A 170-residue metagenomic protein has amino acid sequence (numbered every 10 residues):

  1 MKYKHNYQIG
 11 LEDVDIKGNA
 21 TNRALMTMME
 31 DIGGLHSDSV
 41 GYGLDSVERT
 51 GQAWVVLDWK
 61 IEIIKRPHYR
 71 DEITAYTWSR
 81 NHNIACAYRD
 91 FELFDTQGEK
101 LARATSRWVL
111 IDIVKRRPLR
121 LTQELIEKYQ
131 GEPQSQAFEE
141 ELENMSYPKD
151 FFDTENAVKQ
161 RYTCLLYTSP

Functional and structural regions predicted by a protein language model:
M1-E72: Hydrophobic, proline/glycine-rich low-complexity stretches
M1-H5, W54, E62-F152: HotDog/MaoC-like acyl-thioester-processing domains
A157-K159: Hydrophobic, aromatic-enriched interface-forming segments
Y167-P170: Conserved small/polar residues in nucleotide/adenosyl-binding loops
